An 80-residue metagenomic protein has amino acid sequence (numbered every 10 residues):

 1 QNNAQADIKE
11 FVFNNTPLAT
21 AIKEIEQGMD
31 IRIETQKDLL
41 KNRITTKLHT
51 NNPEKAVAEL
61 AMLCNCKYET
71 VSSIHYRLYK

Functional and structural regions predicted by a protein language model:
Q1-K80: A residue-level detector for the "anchor" residue at the start of short, highly conserved motifs
